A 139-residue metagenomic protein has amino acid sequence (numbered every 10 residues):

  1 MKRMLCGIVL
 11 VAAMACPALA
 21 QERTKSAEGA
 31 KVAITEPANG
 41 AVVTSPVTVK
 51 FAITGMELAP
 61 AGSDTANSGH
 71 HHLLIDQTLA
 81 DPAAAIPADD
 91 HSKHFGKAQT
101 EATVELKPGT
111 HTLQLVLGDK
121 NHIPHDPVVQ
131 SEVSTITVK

Functional and structural regions predicted by a protein language model:
M1-M4: Positively charged n-region of N-terminal signal peptides that target proteins for export
C6-A15: Hydrophobic helical h-region of N-terminal Sec-dependent signal peptides in bacterial secretory/periplasmic proteins
C16-A20: Sec/Tat signal peptide C-region and signal peptidase I cleavage site
Q21-K25, G40, P46-T54, G62-K139: Long, low-complexity serine/threonine/glycine- and acidic-rich segments characteristic of extracellular
G29-K31: Low-complexity, acidic Ser/Thr/Pro/Gly-rich terminal tails and inter-domain linkers that flank the onset of structured
I34-V42: Short beta-strand segments of immunoglobulin-like
